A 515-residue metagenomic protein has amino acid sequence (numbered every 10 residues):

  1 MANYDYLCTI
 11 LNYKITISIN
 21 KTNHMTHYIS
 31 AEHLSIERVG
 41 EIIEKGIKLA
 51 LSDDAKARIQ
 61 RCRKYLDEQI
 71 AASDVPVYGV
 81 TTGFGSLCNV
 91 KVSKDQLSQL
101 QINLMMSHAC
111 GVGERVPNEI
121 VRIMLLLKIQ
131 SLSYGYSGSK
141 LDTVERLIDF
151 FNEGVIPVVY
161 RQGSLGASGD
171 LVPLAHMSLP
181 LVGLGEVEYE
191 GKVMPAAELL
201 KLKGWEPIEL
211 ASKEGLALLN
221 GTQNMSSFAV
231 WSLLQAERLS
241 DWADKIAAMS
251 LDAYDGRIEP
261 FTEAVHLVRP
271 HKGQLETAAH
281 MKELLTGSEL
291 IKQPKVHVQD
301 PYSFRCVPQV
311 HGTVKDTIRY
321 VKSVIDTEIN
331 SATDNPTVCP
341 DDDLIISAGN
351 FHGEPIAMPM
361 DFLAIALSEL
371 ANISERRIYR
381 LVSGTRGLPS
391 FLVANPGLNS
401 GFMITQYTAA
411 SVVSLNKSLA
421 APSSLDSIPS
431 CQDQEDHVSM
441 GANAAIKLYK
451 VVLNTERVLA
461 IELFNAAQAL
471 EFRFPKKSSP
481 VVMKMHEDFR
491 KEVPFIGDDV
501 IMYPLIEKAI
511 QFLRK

Functional and structural regions predicted by a protein language model:
T26-D74, L104-P157, L251, H266: Glycine-rich, flexible loop motifs
T26-I47, L51-R58, C62-Y65, I70 (+1 more regions): C-terminal auxiliary extensions adjacent to catalytic cores
Y78-V92, Q96-L100, S107-L132, Y160-V182 (+2 more regions): FAD-binding core of FAD-dependent oxidoreductases, characterized by glycine-rich FAD pyrophosphate-binding loops
Y136, L165-A167, G397: Conserved, non-catalytic sequence blocks in retroelement Pol enzymes and Pol-derived host proteins
V159-S164, D341-I345: Cysteine-centered functional microenvironments
